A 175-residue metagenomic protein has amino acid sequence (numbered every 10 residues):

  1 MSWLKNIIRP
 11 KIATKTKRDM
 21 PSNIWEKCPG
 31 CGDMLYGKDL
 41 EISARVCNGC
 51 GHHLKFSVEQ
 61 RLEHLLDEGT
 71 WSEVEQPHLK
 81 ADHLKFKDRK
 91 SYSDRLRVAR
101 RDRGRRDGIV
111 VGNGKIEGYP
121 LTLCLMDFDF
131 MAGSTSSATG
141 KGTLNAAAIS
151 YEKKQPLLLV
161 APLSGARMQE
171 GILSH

Functional and structural regions predicted by a protein language model:
M1-H175: Terminal-region recognition feature
